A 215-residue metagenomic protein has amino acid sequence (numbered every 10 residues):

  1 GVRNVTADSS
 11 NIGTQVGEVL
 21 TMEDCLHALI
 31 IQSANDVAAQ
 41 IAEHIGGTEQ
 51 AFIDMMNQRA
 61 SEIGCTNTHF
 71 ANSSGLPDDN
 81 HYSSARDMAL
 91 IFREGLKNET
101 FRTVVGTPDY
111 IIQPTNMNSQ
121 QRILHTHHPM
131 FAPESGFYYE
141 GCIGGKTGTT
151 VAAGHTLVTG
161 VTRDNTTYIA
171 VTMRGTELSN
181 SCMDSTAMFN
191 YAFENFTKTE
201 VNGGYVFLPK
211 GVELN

Functional and structural regions predicted by a protein language model:
G1-R86, F92-E99: Active-site-adjacent loops and short helices of periplasmic peptidoglycan-processing enzymes
C65-T66, N80-Y82, R86-D87, F92-N215: Domain-terminus/edge residues, biased toward the C-terminal soluble/receptor-binding domains of extracytoplasmic
